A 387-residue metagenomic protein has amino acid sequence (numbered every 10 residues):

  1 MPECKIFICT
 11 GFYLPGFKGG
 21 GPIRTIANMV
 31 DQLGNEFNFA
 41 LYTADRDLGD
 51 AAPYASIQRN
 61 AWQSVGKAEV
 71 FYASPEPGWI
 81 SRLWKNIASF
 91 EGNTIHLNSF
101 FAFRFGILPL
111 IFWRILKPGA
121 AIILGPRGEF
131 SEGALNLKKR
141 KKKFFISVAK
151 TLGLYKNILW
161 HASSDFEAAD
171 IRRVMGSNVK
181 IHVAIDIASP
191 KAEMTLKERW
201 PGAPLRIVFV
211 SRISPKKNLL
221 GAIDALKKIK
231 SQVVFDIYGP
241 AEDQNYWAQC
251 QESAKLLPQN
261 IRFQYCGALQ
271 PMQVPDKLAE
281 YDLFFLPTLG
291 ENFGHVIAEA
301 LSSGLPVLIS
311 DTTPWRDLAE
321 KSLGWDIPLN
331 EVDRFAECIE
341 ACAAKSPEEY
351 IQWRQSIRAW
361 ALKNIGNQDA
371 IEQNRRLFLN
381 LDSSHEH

Functional and structural regions predicted by a protein language model:
F7-C9, A188, A192, E198-K217 (+2 more regions): Conserved donor-binding/catalytic core segment of Leloir-type glycosyltransferases
F12-L14, Q32-G78: N-terminal strand-loop element at the rim of the active site of nucleotide-sugar-dependent glycosyltransferases
A44-L48, V210, V234-Q251, Y265-A268: Glycosyltransferase donor-sugar binding loop
V70, W247-M272: Nucleotide-activated donor-binding/catalytic signature segment of Leloir-type glycosyltransferases, i.e., the conserved
K142-H161: Membrane-proximal helix-turn-helix segments that form the acceptor-binding/catalytic region of lipid-linked
L289: Aromatic "clamp/platform" in nucleotide-sugar-dependent glycosyltransferases that forms part of the donor/acceptor
P306-S310: Short hydrophobic beta-strand element within catalytic cores of glycosyltransferases and related nucleotide-activated
W325-D333, E340-P347: Conserved acidic donor-binding segment of nucleotide-sugar-dependent glycosyltransferases
